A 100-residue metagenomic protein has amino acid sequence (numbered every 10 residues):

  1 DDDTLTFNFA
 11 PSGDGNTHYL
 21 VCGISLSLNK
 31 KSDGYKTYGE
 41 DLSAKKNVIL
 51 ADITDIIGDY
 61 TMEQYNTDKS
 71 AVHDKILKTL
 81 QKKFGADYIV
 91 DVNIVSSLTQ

Functional and structural regions predicted by a protein language model:
D1-Q100: Flexible, low-complexity charged segments
